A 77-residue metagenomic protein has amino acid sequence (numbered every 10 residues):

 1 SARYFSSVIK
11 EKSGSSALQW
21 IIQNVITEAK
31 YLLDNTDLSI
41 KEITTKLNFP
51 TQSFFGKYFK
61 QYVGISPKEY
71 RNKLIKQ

Functional and structural regions predicted by a protein language model:
F5, I9, F54-F55, F59: Short hydrophobic/aromatic patch on the recognition helix
E11-Q52, N72-Q77: Terminal helix-turn-helix DNA-binding modules in bacterial transcription factors
K57-Q77: …primarily DNA-binding HTH/wHTH and HhH modules…
